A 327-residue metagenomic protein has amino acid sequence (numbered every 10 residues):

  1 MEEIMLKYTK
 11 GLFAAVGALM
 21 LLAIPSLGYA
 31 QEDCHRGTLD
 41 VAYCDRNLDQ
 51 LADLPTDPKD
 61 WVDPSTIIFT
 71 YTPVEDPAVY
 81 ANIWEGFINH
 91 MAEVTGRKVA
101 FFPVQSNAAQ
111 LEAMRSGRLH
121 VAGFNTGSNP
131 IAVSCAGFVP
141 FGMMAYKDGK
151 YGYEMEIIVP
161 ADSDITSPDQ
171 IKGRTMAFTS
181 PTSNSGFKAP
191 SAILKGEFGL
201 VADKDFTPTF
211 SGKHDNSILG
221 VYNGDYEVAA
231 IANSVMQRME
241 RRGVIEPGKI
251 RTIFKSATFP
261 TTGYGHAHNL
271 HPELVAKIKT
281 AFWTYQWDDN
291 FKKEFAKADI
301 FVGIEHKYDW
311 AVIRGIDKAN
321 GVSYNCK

Functional and structural regions predicted by a protein language model:
E2, G28-A109, K292-K327: N-terminal hydrophobic or amphipathic helices and topogenic motifs
T72-P73, K147-E156, V244-F282, A296-I316: Periplasmic-binding protein-like
E85-T95, G186-F210, R238-I245, K318: Ligand-binding cleft/hinge of the Venus flytrap
F101-E112, V201-L219, T258-P260: Short helix-initiation/N-cap motifs at beta->coil->alpha
A108-A122, C135, D169, H214-S234: Short helices/loops that flank or line small-molecule/ion binding pockets
T126-A136, P190-G196, G220-N223, E227-P247: A ligand-binding cleft/hinge motif common to bilobed small-molecule-binding domains
V159-S180: Flexible hinge/capping segments at coil-to-helix
S183-S185, F282-A298: Periplasmic-binding protein-like
